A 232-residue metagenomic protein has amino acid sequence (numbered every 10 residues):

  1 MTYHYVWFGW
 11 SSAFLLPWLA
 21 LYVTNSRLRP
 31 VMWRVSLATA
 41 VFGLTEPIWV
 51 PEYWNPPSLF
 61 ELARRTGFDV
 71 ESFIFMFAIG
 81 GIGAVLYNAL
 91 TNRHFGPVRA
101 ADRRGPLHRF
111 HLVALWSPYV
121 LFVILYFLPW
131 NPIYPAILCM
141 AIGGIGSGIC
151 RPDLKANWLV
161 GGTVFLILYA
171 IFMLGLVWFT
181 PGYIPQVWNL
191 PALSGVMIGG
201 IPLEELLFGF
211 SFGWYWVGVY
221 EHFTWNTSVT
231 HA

Functional and structural regions predicted by a protein language model:
M1, F122-I133, R151-K155: Membrane-interface helix caps and helix-loop-helix hairpins in membrane proteins
M1-Y3, E61-A78, A192-L207: Short aromatic-rich membrane-water interface segments that cap or initiate transmembrane helices in multi-pass membrane
W10-L19, F73-A89, C139-G146, E204-Y220: Hydrophobic cores of alpha-helical transmembrane segments in multi-pass inner/ER membrane proteins, independent
Y22-R34, G96-R103, I149-L159: Membrane-interface helix-boundary motifs at transmembrane edges
V35-F42, L159-L174: Hydrophobic alpha-helical membrane-insertion segments
L37-P57: A generic, lipid-embedded transmembrane alpha helix
V41-G43, C139-C150, L168-Y169: Alpha-helical transmembrane segments and their membrane-interface exit regions
R93-F110, T227-A232: Membrane-interfacial, low-structure loops and terminal tails that flank and connect transmembrane helices in multi-pass
